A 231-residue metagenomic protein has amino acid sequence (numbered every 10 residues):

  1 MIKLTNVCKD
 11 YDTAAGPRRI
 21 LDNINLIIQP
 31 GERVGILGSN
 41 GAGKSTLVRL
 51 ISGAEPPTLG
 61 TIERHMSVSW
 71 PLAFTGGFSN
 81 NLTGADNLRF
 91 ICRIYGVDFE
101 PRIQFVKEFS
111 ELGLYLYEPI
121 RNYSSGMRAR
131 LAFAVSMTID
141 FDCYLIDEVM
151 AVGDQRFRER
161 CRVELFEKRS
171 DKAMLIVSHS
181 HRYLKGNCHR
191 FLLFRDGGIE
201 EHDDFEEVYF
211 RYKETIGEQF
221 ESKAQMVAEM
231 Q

Functional and structural regions predicted by a protein language model:
M1-L4, C8-G35, T58: A short, flexible loop at the N-terminus of ABC-type nucleotide-binding domains that lies
D12-A14, S67-Q155, V163: ABC-family P-loop ATPase nucleotide-binding domains
R33-G35, A42-R93: ABC ATPase nucleotide-binding domain signature region
A73, S178-S180: Conserved H-loop
R158-S170: Helical segment within the ABC ATPase nucleotide-binding domain
D171-S178: Conserved H-loop
S180-N187: Conserved H-loop
G198-K223: Conserved beta-strand-loop-alpha-helix hinge in the C-terminal portion of ABC ATPase nucleotide-binding domains
